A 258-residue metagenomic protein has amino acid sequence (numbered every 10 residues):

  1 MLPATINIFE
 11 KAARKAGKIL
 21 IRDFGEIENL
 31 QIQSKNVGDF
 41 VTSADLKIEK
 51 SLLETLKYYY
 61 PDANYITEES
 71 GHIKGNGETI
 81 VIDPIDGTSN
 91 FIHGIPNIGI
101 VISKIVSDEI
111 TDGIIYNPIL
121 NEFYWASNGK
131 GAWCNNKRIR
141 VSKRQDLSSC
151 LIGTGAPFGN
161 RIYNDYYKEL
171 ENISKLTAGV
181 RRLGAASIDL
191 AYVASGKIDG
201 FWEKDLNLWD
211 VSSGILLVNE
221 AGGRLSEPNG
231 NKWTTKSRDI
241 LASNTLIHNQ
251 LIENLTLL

Functional and structural regions predicted by a protein language model:
M1-I85, K168, K232, L246 (+1 more regions): N-terminal subdomain of lithium-sensitive/metallo-dependent phosphomonoesterases centered on the IMPase/IPPase/PAP
L20, D45, L56, T88 (+6 more regions): Residue-level signal for inorganic ion chemistry
I27, I98, A126-K130, N219 (+1 more regions): A short, compositionally biased
L46, K50, E69, P84-G87 (+6 more regions): Generic detector of well-ordered alpha-helical packing
G75-W133, S148: DPxDG-like acidic metal-binding loop motif
R140-L258: An extended, acidic
